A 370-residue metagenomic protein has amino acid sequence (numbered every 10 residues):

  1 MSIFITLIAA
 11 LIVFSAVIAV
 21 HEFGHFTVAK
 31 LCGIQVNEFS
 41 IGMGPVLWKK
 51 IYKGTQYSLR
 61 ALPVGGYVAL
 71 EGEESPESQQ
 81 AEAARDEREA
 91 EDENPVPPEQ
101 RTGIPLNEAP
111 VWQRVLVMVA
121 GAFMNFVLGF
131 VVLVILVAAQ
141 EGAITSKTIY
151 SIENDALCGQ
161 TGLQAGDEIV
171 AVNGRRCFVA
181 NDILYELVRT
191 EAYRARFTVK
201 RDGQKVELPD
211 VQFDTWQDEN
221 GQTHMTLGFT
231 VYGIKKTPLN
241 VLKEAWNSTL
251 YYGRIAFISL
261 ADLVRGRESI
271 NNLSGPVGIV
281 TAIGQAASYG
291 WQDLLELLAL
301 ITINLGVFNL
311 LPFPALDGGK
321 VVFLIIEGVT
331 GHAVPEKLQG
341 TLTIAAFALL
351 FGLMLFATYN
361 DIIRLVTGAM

Functional and structural regions predicted by a protein language model:
I3-D92, L311-T330: Small-residue-rich helix-interface/hinge motifs
F4, S78-A120, M124-L273, M370: PDZ peptide-recognition modules
I5-V13, L300, A346-L353: Alpha-helical transmembrane segments of integral membrane proteins
S40, G65, L239-R265, V277-V280 (+3 more regions): Membrane-interacting alpha-helical segments
L47-K50, T148-I152, I325-T341: Membrane interface segments of multi-pass transport proteins and intramembrane proteases
D262-G266, T302-L316: Transmembrane alpha-helix interface/packing and boundary motifs in multi-pass membrane proteins, characterized by
W291-V307: Small-residue-enriched transmembrane helix starts and helix-helix packing motifs in multi-pass inner-membrane proteins
F356-M370: Juxtamembrane boundary at the C-terminal end of a transmembrane helix
